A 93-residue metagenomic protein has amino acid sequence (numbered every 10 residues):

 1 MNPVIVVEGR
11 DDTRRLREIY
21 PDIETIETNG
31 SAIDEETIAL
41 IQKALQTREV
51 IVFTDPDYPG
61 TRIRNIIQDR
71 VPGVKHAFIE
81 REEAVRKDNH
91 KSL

Functional and structural regions predicted by a protein language model:
M1-I23: Glycine-rich, flexible N-terminal cofactor/catalytic loop recognition
E18-I19, I23-E24, S31-L93: TOPRIM fold recognition
